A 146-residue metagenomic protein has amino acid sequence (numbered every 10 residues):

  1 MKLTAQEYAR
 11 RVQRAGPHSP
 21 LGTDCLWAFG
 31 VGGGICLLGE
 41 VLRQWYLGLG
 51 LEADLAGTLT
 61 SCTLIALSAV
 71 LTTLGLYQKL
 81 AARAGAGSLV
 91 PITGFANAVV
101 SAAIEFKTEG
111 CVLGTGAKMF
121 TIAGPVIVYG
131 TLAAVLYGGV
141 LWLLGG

Functional and structural regions predicted by a protein language model:
M1-A9: Short, charged cytosolic
R10-D24, E109-K118: Cytosolic juxtamembrane amphipathic/interface segments immediately preceding and feeding into a transmembrane helix
G22-I35, P125: Transmembrane alpha-helical segments and their cytosolic interface motifs in multi-pass membrane proteins
V31-V41, L64-T73, A133-G138: Hydrophobic core segments of alpha-helical transmembrane domains in multi-pass membrane transport and ion-translocation
L49-S68: Loop-to-helix transition at the N-terminal end of transmembrane alpha-helices
L76-C111: Mid-chain, well-packed structural core segment of small domains
G116-L132: Individual transmembrane alpha-helices with interfacial aromatic-anchor signatures
L136-G146: Juxtamembrane boundary at the C-terminal end of a transmembrane helix
